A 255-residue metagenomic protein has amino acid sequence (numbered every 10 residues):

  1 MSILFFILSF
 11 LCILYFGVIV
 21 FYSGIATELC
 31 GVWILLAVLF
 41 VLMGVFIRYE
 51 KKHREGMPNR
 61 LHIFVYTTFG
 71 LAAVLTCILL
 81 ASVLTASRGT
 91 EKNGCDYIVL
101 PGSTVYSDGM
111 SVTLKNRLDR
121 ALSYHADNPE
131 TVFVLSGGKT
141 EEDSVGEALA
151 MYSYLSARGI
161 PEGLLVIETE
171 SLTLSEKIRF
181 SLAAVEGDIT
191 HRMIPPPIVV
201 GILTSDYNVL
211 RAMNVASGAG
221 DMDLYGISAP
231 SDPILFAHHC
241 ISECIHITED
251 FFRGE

Functional and structural regions predicted by a protein language model:
M1, M57-L61, P233-A237, I241: Structural motif marking the loop-to-transmembrane transition
M1-K51: Membrane-embedded alpha-helical segments of integral membrane proteins
M1-L4, K52-R54, I189-P196, G254-E255: Short, Lys/Arg-enriched, disordered terminal segments
I7-L14, T68-I78, I241, I245: Lipid-exposed faces of alpha-helical membrane segments in multi-pass integral membrane proteins
Y15-I19, L75-V83, F251: Short hydrophobic alpha-helical membrane-anchoring segments
M43-G89: Transmembrane alpha-helices and immediately adjacent membrane-cytoplasm interface residues in multi-pass integral
I78-S242: A structural signal for short, hydrophobic/glycine-enriched beta-strand patches
F236-E255: A transmembrane-helix-recognition feature enriched in membrane-embedded lipid enzymes and envelope glyco-/phospholipid
